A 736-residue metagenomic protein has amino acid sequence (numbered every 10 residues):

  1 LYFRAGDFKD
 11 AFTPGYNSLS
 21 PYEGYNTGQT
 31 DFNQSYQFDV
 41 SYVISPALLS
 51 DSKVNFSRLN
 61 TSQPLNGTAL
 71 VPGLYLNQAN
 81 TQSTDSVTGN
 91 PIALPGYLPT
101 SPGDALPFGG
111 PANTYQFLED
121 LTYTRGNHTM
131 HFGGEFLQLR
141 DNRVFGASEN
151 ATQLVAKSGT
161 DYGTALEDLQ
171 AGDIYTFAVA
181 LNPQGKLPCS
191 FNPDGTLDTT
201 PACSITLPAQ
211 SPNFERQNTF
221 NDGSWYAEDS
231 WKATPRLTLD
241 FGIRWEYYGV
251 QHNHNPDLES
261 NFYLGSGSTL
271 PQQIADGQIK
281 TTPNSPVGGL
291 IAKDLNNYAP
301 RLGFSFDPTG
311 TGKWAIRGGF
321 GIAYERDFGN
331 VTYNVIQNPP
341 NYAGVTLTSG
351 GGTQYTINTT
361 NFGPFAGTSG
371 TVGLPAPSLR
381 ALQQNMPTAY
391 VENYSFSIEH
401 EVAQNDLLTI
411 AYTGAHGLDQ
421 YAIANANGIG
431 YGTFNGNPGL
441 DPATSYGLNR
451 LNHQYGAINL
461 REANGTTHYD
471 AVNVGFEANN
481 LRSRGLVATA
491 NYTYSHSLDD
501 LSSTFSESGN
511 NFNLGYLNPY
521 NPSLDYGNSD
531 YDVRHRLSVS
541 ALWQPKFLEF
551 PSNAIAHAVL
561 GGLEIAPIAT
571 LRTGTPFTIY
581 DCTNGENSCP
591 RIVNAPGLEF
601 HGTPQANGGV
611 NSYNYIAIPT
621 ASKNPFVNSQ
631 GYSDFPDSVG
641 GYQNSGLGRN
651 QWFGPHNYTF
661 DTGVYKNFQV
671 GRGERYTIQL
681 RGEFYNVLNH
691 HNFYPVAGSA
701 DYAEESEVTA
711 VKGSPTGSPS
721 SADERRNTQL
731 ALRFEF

Functional and structural regions predicted by a protein language model:
L1-F3, A47-S50, H128-M130, L237-L239 (+4 more regions): Repeated loop/turn-to-beta-strand initiation elements of outer-membrane beta-barrel proteins
Y2-E228, G265: Replace "related TpsB outer-membrane translocases also match" with "some related outer-membrane beta-barrels such as
A5-A11, T30-Y36, L48, F56-S62 (+14 more regions): Transmembrane beta-barrel architecture of outer-membrane proteins
T13-P21, Q63-A69, V144-E149, H252-L258 (+6 more regions): Outer-membrane beta-barrel translocator domains and adjoining extracellular loop/strand segments of Gram-negative
Y22, N26-F32, P72-L74, P107-N113 (+8 more regions): Replace "Gram-negative outer membrane beta-barrel proteins" with "bacterial and organellar outer membrane beta-barrel
Y22-N26, S35-D39, G103-P107, Q116 (+8 more regions): Extracellular loop and loop/strand-boundary signature of outer-membrane beta-barrel proteins
V71, Y75, N80-Y97, H252-A299 (+6 more regions): Solvent-exposed loop/turn elements at secondary-structure boundaries
T219, R236, V250, F362-G363 (+1 more regions): Short, solvent-exposed micro-motifs at the edges of structured domains
